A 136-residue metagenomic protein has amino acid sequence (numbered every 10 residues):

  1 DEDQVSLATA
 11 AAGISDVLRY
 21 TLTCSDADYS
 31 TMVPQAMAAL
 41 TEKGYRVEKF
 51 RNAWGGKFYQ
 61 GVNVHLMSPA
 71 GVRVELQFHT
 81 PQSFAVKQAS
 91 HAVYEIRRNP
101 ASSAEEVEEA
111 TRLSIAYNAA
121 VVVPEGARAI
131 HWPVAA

Functional and structural regions predicted by a protein language model:
D1-E2: Active-site-proximal segment of RNA-dependent polymerases
V5-A136: Long beta-strand-rich cores associated with HINT superfamily self-processing modules
